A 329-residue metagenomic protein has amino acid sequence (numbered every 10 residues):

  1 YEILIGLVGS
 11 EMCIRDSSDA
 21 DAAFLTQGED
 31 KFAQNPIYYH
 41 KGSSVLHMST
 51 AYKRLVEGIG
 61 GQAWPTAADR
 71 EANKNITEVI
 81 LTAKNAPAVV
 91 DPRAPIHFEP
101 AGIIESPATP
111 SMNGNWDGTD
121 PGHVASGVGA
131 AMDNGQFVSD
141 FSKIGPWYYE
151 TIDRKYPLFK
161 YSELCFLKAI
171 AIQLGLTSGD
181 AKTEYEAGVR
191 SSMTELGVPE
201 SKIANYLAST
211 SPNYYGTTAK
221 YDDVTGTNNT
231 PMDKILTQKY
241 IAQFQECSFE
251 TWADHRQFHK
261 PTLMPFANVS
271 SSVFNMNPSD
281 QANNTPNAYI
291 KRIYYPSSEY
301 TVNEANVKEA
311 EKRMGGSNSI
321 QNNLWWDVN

Functional and structural regions predicted by a protein language model:
Y1-G9, C13-I14: Single conserved hydrophobic/aromatic residue that forms the stacking wall/gate of nucleotide- or nucleobase-binding
G6-G9, Q27, M48, W326: Generic detector of low-complexity/intrinsically disordered segments and short hydrophobic N-terminal stretches
G6-V8, H40, P107, G127 (+4 more regions): Compositionally biased, intrinsically disordered low-complexity segments
R15-E163, I172-V269: Extended ligand-binding clefts on enzyme/binding-domain cores
H255, P261-E299: An amphipathic alpha-helical core segment
N284-N329: Extended, compositionally biased alpha-helical segments that mediate assembly or anchoring
